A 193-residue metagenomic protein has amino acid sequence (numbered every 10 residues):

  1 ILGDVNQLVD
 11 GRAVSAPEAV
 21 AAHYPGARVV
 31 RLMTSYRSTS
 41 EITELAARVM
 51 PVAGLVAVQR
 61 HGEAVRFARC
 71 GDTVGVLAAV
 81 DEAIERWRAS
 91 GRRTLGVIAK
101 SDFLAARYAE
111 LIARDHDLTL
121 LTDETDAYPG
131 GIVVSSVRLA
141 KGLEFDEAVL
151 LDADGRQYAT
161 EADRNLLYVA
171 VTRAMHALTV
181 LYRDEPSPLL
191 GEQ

Functional and structural regions predicted by a protein language model:
I1-Q193: Conserved helicase motor core of SF1/SF2 NTP-dependent helicases
